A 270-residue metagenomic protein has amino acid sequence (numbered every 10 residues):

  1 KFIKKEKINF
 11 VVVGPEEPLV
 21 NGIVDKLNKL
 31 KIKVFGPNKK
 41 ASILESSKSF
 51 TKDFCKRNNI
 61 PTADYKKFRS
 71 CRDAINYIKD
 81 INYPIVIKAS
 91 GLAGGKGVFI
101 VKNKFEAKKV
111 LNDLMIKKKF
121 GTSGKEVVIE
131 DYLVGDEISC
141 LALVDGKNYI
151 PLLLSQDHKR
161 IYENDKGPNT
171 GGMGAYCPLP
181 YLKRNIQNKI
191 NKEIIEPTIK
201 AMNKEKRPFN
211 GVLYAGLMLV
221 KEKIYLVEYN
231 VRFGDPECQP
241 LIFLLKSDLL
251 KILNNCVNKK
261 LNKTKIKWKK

Functional and structural regions predicted by a protein language model:
K1, N38-I43, D113, Q156-D157: Short, acidic/turn-prone active-site loops that include or flank metal/cofactor- and phosphate-binding residues
K1-I3, K7-N9: Proline-aspartate-enriched helix->loop->beta-strand connector
N9-S47, N59-R69: A short, GP-enriched loop/loop-strand-helix hinge that lies immediately N-terminal to, or at the N-terminal rim
T51-K56: Structural element of the ATP-grasp superfamily
N82-N103, L241: Conserved anion/nucleotide-ligand pocket segment
V98-P236: Internal nucleotide-binding/catalytic subdomain
K223-N255: Active-site loop ensemble at the mouth of alpha/beta enzyme cores that anchors a bound cofactor
L253-K270: A glycine-rich beta-turn/hairpin centered on an aromatic-Pro dipeptide
